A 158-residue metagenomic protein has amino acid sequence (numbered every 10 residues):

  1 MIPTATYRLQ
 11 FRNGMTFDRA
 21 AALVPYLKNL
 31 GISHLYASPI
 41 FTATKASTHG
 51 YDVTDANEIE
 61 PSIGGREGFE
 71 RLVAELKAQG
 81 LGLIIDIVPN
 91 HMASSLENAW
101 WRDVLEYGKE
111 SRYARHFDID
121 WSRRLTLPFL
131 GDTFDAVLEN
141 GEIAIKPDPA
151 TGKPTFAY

Functional and structural regions predicted by a protein language model:
M1-Y158: Catalytic cores of glycan-processing enzymes that make or break glycosidic bonds
